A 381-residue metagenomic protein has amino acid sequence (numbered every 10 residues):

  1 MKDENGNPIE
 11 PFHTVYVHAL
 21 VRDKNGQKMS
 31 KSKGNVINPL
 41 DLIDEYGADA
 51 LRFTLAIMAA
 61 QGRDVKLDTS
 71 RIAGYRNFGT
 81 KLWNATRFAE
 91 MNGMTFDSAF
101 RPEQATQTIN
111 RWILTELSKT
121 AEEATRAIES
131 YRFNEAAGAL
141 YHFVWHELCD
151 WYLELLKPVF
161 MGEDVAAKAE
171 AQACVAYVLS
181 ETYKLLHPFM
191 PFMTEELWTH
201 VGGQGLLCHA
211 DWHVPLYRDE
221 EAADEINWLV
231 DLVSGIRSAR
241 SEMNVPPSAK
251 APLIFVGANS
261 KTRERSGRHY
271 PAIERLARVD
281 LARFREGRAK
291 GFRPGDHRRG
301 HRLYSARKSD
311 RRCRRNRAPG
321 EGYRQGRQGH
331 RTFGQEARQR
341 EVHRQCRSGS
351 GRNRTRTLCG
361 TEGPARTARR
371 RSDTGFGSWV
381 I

Functional and structural regions predicted by a protein language model:
M1-N25, M29-K31: Catalytic cores of enzymes that engage adenine nucleotides and/or redox cofactors via long glycine-rich, Lys/Arg/His
V15-Y16, A50-M58, A85-A89, L140-V144 (+2 more regions): Short alpha-helical scaffolding segments that buttress acidic/His motifs in well-ordered protein cores
L20-N25, M29-Q107, G202-G203, E242-R268: Catalytic adenosine-cofactor/nucleotide-binding cores of aminoacyl-tRNA synthetases and other
A73, V201-W379: C-terminal low-complexity, glycine/proline- and small-hydrophobic-enriched intrinsically disordered tails that act as
N77-E90, N110-K119, G138-P158, H200-V201 (+3 more regions): Core structural elements
G79, L117, A121, L140-W145 (+4 more regions): Short amphipathic alpha-helical coiled-coil/interface segments
T95-T125, E154-G235, I254: Acidic, turn-prone loop/beta-hairpin segments
I128-E135: Short helix-adjacent coil turns
